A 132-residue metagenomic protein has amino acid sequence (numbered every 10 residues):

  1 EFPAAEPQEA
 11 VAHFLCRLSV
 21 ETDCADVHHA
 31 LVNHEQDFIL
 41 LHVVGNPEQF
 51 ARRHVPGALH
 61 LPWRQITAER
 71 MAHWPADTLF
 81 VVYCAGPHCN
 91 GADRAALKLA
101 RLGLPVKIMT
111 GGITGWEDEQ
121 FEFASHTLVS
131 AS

Functional and structural regions predicted by a protein language model:
E1-E48, S125-S132: Flexible, polar/low-complexity N-terminal or interdomain linker segments that lie immediately upstream of folded
V27, A58, L99: Terminal peptide-recognition signature
H34-L40, P56-G57, L79, P105: Short active-site oxyanion
P47-F50, N90-G91: Short, charged/polar "capping" segments at the starts of alpha-helices and the immediately preceding loops
F50-P56, W116: Short loop/helix-cap segments at secondary-structure boundaries that form the rim of catalytic
L59, D77, F123-T127: Short, hinge-like loop/turn segments at secondary-structure boundaries
L61-E69: Glycine-rich, highly charged phosphate/nucleotide-binding loops
E69-E117: Catalytic cysteine-centered active loop of the rhodanese-like fold, especially the PTP/DSP P-loop
